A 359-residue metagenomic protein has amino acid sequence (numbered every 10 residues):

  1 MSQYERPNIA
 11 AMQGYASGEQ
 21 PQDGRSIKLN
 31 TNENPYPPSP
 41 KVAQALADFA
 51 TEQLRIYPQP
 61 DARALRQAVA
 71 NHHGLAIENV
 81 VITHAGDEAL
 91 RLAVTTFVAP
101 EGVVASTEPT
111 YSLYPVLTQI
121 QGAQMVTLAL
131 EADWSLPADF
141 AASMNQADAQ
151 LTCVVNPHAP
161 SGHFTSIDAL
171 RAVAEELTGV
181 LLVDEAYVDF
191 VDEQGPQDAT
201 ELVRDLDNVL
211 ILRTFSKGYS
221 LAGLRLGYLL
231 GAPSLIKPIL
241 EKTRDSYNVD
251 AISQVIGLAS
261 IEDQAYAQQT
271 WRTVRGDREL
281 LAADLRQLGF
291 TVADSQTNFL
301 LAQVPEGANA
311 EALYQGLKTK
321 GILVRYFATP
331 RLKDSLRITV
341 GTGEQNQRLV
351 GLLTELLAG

Functional and structural regions predicted by a protein language model:
M1-I56, D148: N-terminal "arm"/small-domain region of PLP-dependent enzymes with the aminotransferase-like
R63-V103, Q121: Phosphate-binding glycine-rich loop
T96-V154: PLP-dependent aminotransferase-like
G102, A123, L177-V180, D184-E185 (+1 more regions): A short helix->loop->beta-strand "cap" motif at the edges of active sites that frequently abuts
A132-E193: Active-site phosphate-binding strand-loop segment of PLP-dependent enzymes
N208-R286, F290-A293: PLP-dependent aminotransferase class I/II
R275, Q287-K320, L336: Conserved PLP-binding catalytic core of the aspartate aminotransferase-like
G316-K320, R325, T329-G359: PLP-dependent enzyme catalytic core of the Aspartate aminotransferase-like
